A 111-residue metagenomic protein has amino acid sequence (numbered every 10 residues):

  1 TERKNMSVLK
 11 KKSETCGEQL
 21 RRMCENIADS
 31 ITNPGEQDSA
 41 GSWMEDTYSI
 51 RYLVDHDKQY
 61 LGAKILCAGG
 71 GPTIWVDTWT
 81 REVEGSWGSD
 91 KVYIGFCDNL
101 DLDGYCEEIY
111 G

Functional and structural regions predicted by a protein language model:
E2-G111: Acidic interaction surfaces
